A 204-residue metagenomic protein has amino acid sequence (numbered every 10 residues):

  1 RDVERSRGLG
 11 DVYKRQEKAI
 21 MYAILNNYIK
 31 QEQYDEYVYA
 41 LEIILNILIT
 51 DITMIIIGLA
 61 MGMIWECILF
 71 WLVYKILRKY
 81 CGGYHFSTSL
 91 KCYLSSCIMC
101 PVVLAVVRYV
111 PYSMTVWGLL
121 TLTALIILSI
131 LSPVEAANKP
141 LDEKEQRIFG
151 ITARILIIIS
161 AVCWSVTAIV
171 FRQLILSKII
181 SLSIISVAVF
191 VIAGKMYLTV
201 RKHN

Functional and structural regions predicted by a protein language model:
R1-Y13: Single conserved hydrophobic/aromatic residue that forms the stacking wall/gate of nucleotide- or nucleobase-binding
E17-E66, I76: Hydrophobic transmembrane alpha-helices
G58-F70, W117-T123: Structural signature of hydrophobic alpha-helical transmembrane segments
Y74-H85, S132-P140, K195: C-terminal ends of transmembrane helices
S87-I98, V116-T121, Q146-G150: Cytoplasmic-side transmembrane-helix entry/capping segments in multi-pass membrane proteins
V103-S113, I158-Q173: Hydrophobic alpha-helical transmembrane segments in multi-pass integral membrane proteins
S113-I126, S183: Alpha-helical transmembrane segments
A136-I159: Membrane-helix boundary/juxtamembrane motif in polytopic membrane proteins
